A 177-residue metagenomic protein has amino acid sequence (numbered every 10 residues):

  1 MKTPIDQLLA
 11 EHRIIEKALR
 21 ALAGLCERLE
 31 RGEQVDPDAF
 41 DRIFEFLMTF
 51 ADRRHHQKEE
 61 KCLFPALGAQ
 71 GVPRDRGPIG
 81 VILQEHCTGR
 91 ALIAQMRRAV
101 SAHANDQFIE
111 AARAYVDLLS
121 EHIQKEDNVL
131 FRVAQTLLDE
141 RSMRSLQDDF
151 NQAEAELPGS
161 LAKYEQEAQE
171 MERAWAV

Functional and structural regions predicted by a protein language model:
M1-V177: Small-residue-biased structural context
